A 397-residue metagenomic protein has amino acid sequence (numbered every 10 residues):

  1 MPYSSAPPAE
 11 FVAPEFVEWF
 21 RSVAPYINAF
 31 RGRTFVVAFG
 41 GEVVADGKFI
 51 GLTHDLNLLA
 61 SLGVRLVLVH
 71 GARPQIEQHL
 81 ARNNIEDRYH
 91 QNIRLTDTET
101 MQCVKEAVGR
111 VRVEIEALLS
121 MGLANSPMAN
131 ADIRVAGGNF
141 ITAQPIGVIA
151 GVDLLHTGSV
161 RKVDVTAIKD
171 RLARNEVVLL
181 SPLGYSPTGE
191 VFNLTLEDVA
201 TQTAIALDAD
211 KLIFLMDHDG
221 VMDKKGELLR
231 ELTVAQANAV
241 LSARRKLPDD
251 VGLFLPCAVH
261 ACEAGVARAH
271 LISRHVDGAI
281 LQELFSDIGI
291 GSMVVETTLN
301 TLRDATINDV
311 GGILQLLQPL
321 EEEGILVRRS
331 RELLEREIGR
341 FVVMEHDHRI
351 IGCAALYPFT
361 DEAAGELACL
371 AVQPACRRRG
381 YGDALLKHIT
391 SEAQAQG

Functional and structural regions predicted by a protein language model:
M1-V67: N-terminal glycine-/serine-/threonine-rich phosphate-binding loop
F11, A81-L179: Ligand-binding beta-strand-loop-alpha-helix segment within the catalytic cores of soluble metabolic enzymes
D97-P127, V165-T166, L172, L179-T203 (+1 more regions): Polyanion-binding loop/helix "lid" in catalytic or ligand-binding cores
L207-K225, L271-I272: Glycine-rich phosphate/pyrophosphate-binding loops and their adjacent beta-strand/loop elements at enzyme active sites
T297-V327: Short amphipathic alpha-helix that is part of the acyltransferase structural core
E321-I350: Active-site rim helix/loop that mediates acceptor-substrate recognition in acyltransferases
V343, R349-P358, A364-A371: Conserved beta-strand in the GNAT
V372, R378-A393: Conserved acetyl-CoA-binding loop-helix of GNAT-fold acetyltransferases
